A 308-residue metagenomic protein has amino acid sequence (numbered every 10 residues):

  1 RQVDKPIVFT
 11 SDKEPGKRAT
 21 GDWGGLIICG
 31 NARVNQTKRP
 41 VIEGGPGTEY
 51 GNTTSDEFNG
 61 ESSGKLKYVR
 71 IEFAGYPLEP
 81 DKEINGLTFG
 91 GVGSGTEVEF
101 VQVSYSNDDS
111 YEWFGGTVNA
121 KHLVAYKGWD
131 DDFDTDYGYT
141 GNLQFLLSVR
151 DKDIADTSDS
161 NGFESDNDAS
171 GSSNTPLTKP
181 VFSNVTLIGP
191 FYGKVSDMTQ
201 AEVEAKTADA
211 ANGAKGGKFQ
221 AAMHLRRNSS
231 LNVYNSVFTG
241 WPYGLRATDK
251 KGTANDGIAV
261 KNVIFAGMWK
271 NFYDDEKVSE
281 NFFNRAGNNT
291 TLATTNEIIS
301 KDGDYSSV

Functional and structural regions predicted by a protein language model:
R1-V3, F133: Conserved SET/PR-domain catalytic core that frames the SAM/AdoMet-binding pocket
V8-D108, E112-W129, D134-V308: Extracellular beta-rich repeat passengers
